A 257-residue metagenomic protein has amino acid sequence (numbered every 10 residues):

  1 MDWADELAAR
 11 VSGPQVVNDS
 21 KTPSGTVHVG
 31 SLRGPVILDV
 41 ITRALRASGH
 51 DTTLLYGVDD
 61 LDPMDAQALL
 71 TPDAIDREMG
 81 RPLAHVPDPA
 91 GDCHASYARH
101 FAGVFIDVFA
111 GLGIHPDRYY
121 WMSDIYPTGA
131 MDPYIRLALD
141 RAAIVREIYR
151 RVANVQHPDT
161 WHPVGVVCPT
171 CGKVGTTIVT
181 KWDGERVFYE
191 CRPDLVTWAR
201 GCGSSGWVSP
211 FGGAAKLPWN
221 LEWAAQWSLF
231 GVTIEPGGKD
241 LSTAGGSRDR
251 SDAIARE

Functional and structural regions predicted by a protein language model:
M1-R146, Q156, P218-N220, S251-A253: N-terminal Rossmann-like or analogous alpha/beta NTP/dinucleotide-binding catalytic cores that position adenine
D2-T22, I144, R151-E257: Alpha-helical recognition segments enriched in aromatics with Gly/Pro capping that present substrate-recognition
